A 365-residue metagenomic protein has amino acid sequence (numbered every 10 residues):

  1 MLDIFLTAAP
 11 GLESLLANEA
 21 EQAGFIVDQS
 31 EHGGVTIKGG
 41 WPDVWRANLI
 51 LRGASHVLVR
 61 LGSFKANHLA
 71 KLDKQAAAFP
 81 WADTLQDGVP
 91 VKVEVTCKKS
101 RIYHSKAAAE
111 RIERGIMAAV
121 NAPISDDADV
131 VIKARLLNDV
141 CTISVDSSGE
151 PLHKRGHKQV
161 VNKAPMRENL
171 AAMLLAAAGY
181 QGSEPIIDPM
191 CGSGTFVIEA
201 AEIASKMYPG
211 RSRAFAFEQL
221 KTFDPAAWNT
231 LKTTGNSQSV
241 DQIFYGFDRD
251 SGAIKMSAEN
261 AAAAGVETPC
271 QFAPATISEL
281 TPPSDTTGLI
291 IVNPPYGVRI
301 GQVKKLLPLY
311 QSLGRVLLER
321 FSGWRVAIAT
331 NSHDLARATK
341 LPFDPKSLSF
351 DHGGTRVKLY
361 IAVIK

Functional and structural regions predicted by a protein language model:
M1-V130: Non-catalytic nucleic-acid substrate-recognition regions in nucleic-acid-modifying enzymes
A8, D248, T330: Short beta-strand/turn micro-motifs composed of small residues that flank or help shape donor/cofactor-binding pockets
K98-R101, P151, P295-R299: A short, flexible beta-alpha/helix-coil linker loop
I132-S148: C-terminal edge-of-domain segments
I143-G179: SAM-dependent Rossmann-like transferase core, predominantly class I methyltransferases with a strong bias toward
M166-T281, R299, K305: Conserved S-adenosyl-L-methionine
A275-K365: C-terminal catalytic and target-recognition region of SAM-dependent MTase-like enzymes, primarily methyltransferases
